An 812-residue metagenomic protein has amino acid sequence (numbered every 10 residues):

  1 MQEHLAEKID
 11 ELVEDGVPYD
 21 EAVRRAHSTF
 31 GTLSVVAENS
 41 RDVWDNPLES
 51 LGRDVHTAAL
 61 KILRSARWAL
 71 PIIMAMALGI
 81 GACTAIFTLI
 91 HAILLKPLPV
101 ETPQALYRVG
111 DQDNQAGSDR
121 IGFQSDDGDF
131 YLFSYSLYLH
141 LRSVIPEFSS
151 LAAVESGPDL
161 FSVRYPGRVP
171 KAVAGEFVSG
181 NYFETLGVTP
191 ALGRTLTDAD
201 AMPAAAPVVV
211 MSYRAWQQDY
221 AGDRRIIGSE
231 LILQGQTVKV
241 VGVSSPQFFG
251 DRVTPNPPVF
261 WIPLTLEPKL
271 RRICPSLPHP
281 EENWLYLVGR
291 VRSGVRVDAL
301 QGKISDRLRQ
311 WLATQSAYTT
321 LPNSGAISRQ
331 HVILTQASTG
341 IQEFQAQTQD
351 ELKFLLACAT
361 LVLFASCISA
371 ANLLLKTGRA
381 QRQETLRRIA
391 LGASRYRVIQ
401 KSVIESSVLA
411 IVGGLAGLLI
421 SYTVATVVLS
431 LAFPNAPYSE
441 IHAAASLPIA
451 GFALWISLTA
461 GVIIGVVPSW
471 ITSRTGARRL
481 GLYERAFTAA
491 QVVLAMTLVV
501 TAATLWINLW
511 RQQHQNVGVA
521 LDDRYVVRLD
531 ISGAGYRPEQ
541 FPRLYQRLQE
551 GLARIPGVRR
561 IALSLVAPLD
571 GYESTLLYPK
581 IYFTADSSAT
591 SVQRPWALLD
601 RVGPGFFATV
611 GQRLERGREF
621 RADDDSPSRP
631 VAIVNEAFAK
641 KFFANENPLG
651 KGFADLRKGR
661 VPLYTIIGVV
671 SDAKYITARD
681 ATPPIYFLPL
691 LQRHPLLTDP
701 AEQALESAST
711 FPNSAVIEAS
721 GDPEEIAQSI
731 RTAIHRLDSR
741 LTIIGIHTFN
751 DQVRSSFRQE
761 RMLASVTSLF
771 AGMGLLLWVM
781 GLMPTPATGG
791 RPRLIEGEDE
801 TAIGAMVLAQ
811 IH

Functional and structural regions predicted by a protein language model:
M1, I62, T84, L94 (+28 more regions): Generic structural signal for small/hydrophobic residues in well-ordered secondary structure, especially within
I9-D20, H27, V241-G250, P268-A346 (+3 more regions): "Rare, low-scoring activations can occur in soluble or secreted enzymes where short amphipathic helices or signal
D10, R25, T29, V35 (+9 more regions): Structured, solvent-exposed hinge/loop segments at the ends of secondary-structure elements
R25-P71, V100, V169, A204 (+7 more regions): Membrane-helix entry/capping segments
L60-R67, Y396, Q400-G413, G417 (+6 more regions): Alpha-helical transmembrane segments of multi-pass membrane proteins
R67, S366-A410, R474-L480, M780-H812: Intracellular coupling helices
R67-I93, P97-P99, S366-I368, A410-G414 (+2 more regions): Short, strongly hydrophobic transmembrane alpha-helices
I86, I333, A371, S407-T475 (+2 more regions): Small-residue-rich transmembrane alpha-helices
